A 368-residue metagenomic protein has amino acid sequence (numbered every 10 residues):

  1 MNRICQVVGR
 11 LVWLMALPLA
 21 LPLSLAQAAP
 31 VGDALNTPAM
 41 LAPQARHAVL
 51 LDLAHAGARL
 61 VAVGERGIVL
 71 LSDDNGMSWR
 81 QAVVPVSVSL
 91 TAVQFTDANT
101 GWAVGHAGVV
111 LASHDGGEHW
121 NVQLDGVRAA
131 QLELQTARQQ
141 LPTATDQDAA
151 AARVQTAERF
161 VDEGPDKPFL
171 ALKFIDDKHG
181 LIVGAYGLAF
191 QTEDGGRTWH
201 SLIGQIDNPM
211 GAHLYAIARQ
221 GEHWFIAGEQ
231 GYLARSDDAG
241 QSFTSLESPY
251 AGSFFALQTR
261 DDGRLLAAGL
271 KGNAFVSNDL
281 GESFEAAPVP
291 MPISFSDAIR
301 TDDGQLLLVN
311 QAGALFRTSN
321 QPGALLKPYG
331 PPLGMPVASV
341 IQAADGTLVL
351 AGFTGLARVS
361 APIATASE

Functional and structural regions predicted by a protein language model:
M1-V7: N-terminal secretory signal peptides that target proteins for export/translocation
L11-S24: Bacterial N-terminal signal peptides
Q27-E368: Residue-level hotspots at or immediately adjacent to binding/recognition sites across diverse folds
